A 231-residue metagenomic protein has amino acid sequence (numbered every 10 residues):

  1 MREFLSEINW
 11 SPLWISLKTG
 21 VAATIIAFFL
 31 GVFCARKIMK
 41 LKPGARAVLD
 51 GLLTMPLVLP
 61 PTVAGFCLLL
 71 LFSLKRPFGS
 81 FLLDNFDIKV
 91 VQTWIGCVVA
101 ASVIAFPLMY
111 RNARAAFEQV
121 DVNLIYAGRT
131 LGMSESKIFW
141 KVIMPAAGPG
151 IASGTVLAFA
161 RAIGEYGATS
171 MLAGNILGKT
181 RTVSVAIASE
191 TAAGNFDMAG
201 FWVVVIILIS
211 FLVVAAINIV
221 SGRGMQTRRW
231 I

Functional and structural regions predicted by a protein language model:
M1-I25, K37-P43, L82-D87, E190-F196: Periplasmic/extracellular loop-to-transmembrane helix junction in inner-membrane transport proteins
M1-I8, M171-F211, A215: Interhelical loop and adjacent transmembrane-helix boundary motif in polytopic membrane transport permeases
R2-F4, G65-S102, A173-I176: Membrane-interfacial helix termini and adjacent extracytoplasmic/periplasmic loops of multi-pass transporters
A22-L53, F66-L70, A116-E118, L124 (+3 more regions): Transmembrane-helix boundary motif in ABC transporter permease subunits
I25, Y110-A113, F117, D121 (+1 more regions): Transmembrane alpha-helices
A45, P107, R114-T130, F196 (+1 more regions): C-terminal transmembrane helix and the adjacent membrane-cytosol boundary/short C-terminal tail of inner/organellar
L59-G65: Transmembrane alpha-helices and adjacent helix-loop boundaries
S73-P77, G154-S189: Non-cytoplasmic
